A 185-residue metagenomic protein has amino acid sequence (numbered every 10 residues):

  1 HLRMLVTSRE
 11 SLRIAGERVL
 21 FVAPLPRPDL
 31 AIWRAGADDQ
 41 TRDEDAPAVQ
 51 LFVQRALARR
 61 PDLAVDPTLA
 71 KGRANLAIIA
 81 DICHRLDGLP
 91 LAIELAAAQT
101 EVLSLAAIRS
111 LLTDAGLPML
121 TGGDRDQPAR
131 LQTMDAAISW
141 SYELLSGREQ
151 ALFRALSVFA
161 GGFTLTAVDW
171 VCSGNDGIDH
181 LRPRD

Functional and structural regions predicted by a protein language model:
H1-D185: Aliphatic-rich helical/repeat scaffold segments used for oligomerization and domain docking
